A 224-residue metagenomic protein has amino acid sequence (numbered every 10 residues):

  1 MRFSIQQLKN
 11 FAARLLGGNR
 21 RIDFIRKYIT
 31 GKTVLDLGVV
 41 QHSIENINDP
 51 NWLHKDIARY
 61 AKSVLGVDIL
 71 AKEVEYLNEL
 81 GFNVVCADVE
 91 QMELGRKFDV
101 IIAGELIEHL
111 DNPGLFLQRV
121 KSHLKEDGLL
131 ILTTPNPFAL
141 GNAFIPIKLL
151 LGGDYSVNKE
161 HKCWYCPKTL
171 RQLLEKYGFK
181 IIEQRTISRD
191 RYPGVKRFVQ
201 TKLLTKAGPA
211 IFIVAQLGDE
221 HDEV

Functional and structural regions predicted by a protein language model:
R2-R14, I47, Y76-L77, D111-E223: S-adenosyl-L-methionine-dependent methyltransferase catalytic module, highlighting the catalytic core
L15-T33, P50-L53: Conserved alpha-helix/loop element of class I SAM-dependent methyltransferases that forms part of the SAM/SAH-binding
K32-D49: Conserved class I S-adenosyl-L-methionine
S63-L65: Short beta-strand element of Class I
L70: Conserved SAM/SAH-binding beta-strand->alpha-helix loop
L80-Q91: Conserved SAM-binding strand-loop segment of SAM-dependent methyltransferases
E90-I101: A short acidic, Gly/Pro-enriched loop at the edge of an enzyme's catalytic core that lines a small-molecule cofactor
V100-L106, L132: A short beta-strand submotif of the Rossmann-like class I SAM-dependent methyltransferase core that lines
